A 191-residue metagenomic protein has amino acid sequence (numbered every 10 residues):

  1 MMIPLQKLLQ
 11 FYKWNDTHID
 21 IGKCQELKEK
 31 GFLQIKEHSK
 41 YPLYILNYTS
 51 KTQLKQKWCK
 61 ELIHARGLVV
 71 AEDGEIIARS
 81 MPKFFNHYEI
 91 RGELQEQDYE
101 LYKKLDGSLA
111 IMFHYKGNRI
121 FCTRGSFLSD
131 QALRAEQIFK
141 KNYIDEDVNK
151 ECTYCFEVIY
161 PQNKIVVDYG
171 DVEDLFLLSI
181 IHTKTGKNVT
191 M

Functional and structural regions predicted by a protein language model:
M1-M191: Core nucleotide-handling region used for phosphoryl-transfer chemistry
